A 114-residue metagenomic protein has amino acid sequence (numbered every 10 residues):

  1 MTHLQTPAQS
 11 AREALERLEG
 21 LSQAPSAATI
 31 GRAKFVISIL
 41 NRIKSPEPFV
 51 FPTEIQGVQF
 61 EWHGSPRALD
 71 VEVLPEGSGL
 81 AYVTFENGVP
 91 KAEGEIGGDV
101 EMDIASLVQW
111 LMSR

Functional and structural regions predicted by a protein language model:
M1-F51, A81-R114: Eukaryotic low-complexity, non-globular regulatory regions
A33-P75: Amphipathic, interaction-prone secondary-structure segments
A68, G77-G79, F85: Long, acidic/polar E/Q/S-rich protein-interaction regions used at subunit-assembly interfaces
